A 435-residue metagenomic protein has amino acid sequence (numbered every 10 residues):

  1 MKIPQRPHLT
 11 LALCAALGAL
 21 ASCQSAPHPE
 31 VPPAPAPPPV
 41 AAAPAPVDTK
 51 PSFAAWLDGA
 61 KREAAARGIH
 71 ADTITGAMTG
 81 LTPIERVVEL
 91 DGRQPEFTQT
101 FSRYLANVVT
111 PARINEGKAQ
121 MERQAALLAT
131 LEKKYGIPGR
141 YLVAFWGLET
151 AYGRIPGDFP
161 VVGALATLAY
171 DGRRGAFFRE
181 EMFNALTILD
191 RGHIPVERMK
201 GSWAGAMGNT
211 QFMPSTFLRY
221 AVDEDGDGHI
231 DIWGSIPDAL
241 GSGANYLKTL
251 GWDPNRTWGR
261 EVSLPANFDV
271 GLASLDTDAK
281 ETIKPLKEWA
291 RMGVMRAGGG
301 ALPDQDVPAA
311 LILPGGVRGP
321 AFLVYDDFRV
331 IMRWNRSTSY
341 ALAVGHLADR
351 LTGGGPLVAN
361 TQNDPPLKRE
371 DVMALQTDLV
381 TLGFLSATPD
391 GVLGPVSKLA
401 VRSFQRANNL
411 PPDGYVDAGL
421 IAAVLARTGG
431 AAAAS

Functional and structural regions predicted by a protein language model:
K2-A12: Bacterial N-terminal signal peptides that target proteins for export
A19-S22: C-terminal motif of bacterial Sec signal peptides marking the signal peptidase cleavage site
Q24-P27: Bacterial signal peptide processing site
V40-L57, R62, G68, D72-E122: N-terminal export signals and maturation junctions of secreted/periplasmic proteins
T98-K248, W258-R260: Acidic/His-rich structured neighborhood in mature extracellular/periplasmic domains
V196, W203-G208, M213-R333, A359-N360: Flexible, glycine-rich surface segments
Y325-T338, H346-G391, G430-S435: Acidic, Ser/Thr/Pro/Gly-enriched interdomain connector segments
P366-V372, V380-V424: Short acidic, glycine/serine/threonine-rich helix-capping segments at coil-helix boundaries
